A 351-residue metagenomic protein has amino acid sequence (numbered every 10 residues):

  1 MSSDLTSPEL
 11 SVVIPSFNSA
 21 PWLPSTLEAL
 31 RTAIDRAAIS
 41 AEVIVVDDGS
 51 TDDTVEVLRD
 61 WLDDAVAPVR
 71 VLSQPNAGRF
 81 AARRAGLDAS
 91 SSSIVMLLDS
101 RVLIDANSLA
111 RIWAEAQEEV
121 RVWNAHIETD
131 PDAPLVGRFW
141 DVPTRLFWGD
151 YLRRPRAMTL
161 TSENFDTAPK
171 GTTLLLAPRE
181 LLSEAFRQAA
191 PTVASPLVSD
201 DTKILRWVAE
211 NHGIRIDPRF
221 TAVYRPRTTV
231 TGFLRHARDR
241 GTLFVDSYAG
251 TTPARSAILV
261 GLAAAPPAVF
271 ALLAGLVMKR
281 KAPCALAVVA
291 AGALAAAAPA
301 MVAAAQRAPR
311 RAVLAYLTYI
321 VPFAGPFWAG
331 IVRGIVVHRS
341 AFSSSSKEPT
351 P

Functional and structural regions predicted by a protein language model:
S19-I34: Short, well-formed alpha-helical segments that are part of the catalytic scaffolds of diverse glycosyltransferases
A29, D47-E56, V102: A conserved acidic beta->alpha catalytic loop
Q74-S90: Glycine-rich, basic loop-to-helix element that forms the pyrophosphate-binding segment of sugar-nucleotide handling
V95: Short aromatic/hydrophobic "clamp" motif used to bind/position activated sugar donors
N107-R138: Conserved donor NDP-sugar-binding/catalytic core segment of glycosyltransferases
A125, P143-T167: Short, flexible, basic/aromatic active-site loop/helix in glycosyltransferases
T192-T252: Catalytic donor/gating beta->alpha subdomain of glycosyltransferases that bind UDP-sugars
L262-S340: Membrane-embedded multi-pass helical conduit in multi-pass membrane proteins, especially envelope-biosynthetic
